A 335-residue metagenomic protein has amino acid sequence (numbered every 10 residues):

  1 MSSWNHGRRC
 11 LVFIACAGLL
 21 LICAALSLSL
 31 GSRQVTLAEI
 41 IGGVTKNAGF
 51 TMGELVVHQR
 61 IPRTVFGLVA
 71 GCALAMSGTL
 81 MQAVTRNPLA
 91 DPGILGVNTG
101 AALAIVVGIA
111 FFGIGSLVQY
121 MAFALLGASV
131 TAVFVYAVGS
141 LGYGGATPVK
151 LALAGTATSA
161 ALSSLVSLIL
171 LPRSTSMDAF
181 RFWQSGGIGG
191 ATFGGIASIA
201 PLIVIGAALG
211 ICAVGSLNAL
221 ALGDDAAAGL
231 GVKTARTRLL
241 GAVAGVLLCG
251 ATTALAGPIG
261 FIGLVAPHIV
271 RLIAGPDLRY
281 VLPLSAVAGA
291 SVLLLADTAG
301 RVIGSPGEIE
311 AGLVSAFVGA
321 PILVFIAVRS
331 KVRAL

Functional and structural regions predicted by a protein language model:
M1-L335: Alpha-helical transmembrane segments in inner-membrane proteins
